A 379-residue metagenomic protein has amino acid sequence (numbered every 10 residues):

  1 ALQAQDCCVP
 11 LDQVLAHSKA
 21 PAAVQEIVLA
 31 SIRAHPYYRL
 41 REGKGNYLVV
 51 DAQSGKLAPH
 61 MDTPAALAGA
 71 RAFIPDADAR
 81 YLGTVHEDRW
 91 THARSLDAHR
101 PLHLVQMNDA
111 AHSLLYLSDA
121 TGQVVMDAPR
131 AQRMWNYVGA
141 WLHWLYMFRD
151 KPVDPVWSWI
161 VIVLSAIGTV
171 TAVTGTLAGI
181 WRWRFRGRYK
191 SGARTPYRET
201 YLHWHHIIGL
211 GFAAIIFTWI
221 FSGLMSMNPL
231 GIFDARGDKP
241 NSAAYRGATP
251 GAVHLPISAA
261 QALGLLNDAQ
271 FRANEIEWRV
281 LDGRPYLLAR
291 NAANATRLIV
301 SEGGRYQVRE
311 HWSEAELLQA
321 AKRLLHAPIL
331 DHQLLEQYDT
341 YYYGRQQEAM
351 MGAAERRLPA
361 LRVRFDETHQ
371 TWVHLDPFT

Functional and structural regions predicted by a protein language model:
A1-T379: Conserved histidines in hydrophobic membrane contexts and catalytic metal-binding motifs
